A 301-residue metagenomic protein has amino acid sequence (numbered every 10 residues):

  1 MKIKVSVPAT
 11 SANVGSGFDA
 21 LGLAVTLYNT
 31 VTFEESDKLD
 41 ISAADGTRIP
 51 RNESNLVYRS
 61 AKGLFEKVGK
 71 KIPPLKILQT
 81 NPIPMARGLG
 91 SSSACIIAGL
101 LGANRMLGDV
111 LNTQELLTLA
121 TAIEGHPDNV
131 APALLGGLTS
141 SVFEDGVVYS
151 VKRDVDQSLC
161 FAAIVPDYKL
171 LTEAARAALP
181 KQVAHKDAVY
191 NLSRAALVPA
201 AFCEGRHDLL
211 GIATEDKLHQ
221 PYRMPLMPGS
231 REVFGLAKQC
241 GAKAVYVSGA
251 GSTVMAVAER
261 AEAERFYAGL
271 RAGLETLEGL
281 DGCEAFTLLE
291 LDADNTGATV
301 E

Functional and structural regions predicted by a protein language model:
M1-R87, L101, D109-L111, A293-T296 (+1 more regions): ATP-binding N-lobe of GHMP and related small-molecule kinases
S11-N13, G17-A24, A86-I96, E124-T139: FAD-binding core of FAD-dependent oxidoreductases, characterized by glycine-rich FAD pyrophosphate-binding loops
L27, L89-T113, L134-G136, E144: DPxDG-like acidic metal-binding loop motif
E35, P166, A256-R260: Short beta-strand-to-loop capping motifs
T113-L159, V245-V247: Alpha/beta catalytic cores of group-transfer enzymes, especially the acyltransferase/condensing modules of polyketide
L159-G235, Q239: Acyltransferase
F202-E301: Glycine-rich, charge-dense phosphate/pyrophosphate-binding loop(s) and the adjacent flexible "lid"/catalytic subdomain
